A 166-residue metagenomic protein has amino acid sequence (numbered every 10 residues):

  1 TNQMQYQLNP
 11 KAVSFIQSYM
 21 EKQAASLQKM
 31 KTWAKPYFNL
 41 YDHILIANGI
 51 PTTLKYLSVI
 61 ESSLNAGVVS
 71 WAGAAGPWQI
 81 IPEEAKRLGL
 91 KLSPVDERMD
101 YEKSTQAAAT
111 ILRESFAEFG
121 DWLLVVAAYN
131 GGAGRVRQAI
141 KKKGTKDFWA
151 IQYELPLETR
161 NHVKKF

Functional and structural regions predicted by a protein language model:
T1-G49: An acidic, Gly/Ser/Thr/Pro-rich helix-cap/linker signature
Q17-K31, Y41-H43, A66-W71, L90-Y101 (+2 more regions): Second-shell loop/turn segments in exported
N39, H43, K55, Q106-R113 (+2 more regions): Solvent-exposed, polar/charged alpha-helical surfaces in well-ordered, non-transmembrane soluble domains, broadly
I50-G67, V125-N130: Short, functionally critical alpha-helical segments immediately adjacent to catalytic or ligand/cofactor-binding
A72-P94, T105-L112, V136-I140: Substrate-binding/active-site groove segments that recognize and process beta-1,4-linked N-acetyl-hexosamine
L112-K141: Catalytic and binding regions of secreted/periplasmic enzymes and modules that target cell-wall glycans
V136, K143, D147, L155: Pocket-lining segment of extracytoplasmic ligand-binding domains
L157-K165: Catalytic cores of secreted or luminal carbohydrate-active enzymes
